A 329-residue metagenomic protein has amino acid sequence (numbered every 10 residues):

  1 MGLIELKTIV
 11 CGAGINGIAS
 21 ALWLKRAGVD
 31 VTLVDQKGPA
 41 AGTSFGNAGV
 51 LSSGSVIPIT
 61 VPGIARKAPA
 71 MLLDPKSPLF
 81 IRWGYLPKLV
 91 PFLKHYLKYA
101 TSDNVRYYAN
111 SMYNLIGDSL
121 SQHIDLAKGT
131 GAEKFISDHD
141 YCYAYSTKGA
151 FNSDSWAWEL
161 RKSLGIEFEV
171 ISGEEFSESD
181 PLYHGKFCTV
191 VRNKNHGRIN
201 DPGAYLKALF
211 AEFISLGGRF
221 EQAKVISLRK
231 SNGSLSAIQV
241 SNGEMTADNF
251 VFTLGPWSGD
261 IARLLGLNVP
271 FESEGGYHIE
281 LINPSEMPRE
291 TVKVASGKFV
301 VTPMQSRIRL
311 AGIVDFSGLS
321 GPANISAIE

Functional and structural regions predicted by a protein language model:
L6-L33: N-terminal Rossmann-like FAD-binding beta1-loop-alpha1 element of flavoenzymes
G14-I15, G38, P256: Residue-level detector of alpha-helix initiation sites
W23, A208, E212, L264: Rossmann-fold NAD(P)-dependent oxidoreductase module
R26-G46: Glycine-rich FAD pyrophosphate-binding loop
A27, G49-V50, S55-K98, S227-L235 (+1 more regions): Active-site substrate-recognition segment that forms the wall of the catalytic cavity or substrate channel
A27, L164, E212, L216: Conserved dinucleotide-binding and phosphotransfer motif residues
V90-A211: Rossmann-like flavin
I171-D180, R198, R219-S236: A conserved short coil-to-beta-strand element within the FAD-binding core of flavoproteins
